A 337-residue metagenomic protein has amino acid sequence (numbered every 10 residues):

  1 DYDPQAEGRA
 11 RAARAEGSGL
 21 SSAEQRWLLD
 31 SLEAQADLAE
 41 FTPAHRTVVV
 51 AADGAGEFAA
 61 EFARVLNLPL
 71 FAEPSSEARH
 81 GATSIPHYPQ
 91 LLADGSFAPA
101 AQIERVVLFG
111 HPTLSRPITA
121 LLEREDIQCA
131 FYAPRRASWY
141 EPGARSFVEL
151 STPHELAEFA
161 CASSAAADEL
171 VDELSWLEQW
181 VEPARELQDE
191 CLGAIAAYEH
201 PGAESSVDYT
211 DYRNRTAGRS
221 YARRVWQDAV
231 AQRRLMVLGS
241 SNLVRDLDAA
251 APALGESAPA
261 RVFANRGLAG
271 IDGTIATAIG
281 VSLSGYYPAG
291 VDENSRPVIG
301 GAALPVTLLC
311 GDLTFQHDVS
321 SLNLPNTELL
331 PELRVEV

Functional and structural regions predicted by a protein language model:
D1-T42: Conformationally flexible catalytic loops at phosphate/diphosphate-handling active centers
Y2-S18, C129-L174: Terminal amphipathic helices with adjacent charged low-complexity linkers/tails
Q35-L38, V48-R145, A253-D292, R296-A302 (+1 more regions): Glycine-rich, anion-gripping cofactor-binding loops and their flanking helix/strand elements in enzyme active sites
T47, E104-R105, R234, R334: Conserved acidic residues
A51-T83, W176-L177, V181-E182, R223 (+6 more regions): Redox- and metal-dependent alpha/beta enzyme cores, enriched for Fe-S-associated oxidoreductases and cofactor-handling
V181-A303: Active-site diphosphate/adenylate-binding microenvironment
P305, G311-L313: Active-site beta->alpha N-cap acidic-glycine motif
V319-V337: A short alpha/beta connector and helix-capping loop motif
